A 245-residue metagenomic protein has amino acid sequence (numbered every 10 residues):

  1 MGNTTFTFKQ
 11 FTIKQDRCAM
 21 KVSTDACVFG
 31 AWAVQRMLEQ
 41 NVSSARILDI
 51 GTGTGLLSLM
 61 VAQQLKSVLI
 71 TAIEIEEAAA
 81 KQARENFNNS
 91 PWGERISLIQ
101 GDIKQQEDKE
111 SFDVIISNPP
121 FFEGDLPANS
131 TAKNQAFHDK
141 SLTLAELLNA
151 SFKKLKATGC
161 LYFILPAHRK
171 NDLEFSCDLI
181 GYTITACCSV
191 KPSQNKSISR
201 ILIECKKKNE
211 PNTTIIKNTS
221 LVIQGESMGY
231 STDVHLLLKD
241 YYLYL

Functional and structural regions predicted by a protein language model:
G2-Q40, T52-M60, I216-V222: SAM-dependent Rossmann-like transferase core, predominantly class I methyltransferases with a strong bias toward
F8, V42, L65-S67, G93 (+2 more regions): Short, well-ordered coil/turn elements that cap or connect secondary structure elements
K14, T71, S97-I99, T185-C188: General small-molecule cofactor/ligand-binding pocket signal
C18, V22, S141-I198: Conserved Class I SAM-dependent methyltransferase catalytic core
F29, N118, L147, C205: Residue-level signal for inorganic ion chemistry
A31-K109, V114-S117, E123-A128: Conserved SAM/SAH cofactor-binding pocket of Class I
P119-E146: Mobile active-site "lid"/loop adjacent to the S-adenosyl-L-methionine
S197-L245: SAM/dcSAM-binding transferase cores
